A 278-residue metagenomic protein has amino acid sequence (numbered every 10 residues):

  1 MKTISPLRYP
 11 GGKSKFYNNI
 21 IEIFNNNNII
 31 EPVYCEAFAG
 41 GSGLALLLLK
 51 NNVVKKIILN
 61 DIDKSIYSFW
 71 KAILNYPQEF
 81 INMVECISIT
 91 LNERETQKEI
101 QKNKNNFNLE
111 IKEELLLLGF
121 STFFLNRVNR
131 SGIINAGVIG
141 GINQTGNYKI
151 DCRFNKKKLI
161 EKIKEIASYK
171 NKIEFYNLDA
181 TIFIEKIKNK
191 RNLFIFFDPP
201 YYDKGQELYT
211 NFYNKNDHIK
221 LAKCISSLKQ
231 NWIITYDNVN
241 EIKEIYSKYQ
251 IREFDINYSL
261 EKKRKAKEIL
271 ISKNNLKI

Functional and structural regions predicted by a protein language model:
K2-P6, G11-E22, I29, I73-F196 (+2 more regions): SAM-dependent nucleic-acid methyltransferase catalytic core
E22, L46-K50, K223: Short, well-ordered alpha-helices that flank and scaffold nucleotide-derived cofactor binding pockets
I30-L91: Conserved S-adenosyl-L-methionine
A37-F38, N60, Y176-L178, F197 (+1 more regions): Short His-Asn-centered micro-motif
G40, W70, F123, W232 (+1 more regions): A residue-level signal for conserved active-site and pocket-lining positions in enzyme catalytic cores
G41-L44, D63-S65, V128-S131, A180-F183 (+4 more regions): Short, solvent-exposed loop/turn segments at secondary-structure junctions
F212-I278: Long, positively charged, glycine-interspersed low-complexity recognition regions
